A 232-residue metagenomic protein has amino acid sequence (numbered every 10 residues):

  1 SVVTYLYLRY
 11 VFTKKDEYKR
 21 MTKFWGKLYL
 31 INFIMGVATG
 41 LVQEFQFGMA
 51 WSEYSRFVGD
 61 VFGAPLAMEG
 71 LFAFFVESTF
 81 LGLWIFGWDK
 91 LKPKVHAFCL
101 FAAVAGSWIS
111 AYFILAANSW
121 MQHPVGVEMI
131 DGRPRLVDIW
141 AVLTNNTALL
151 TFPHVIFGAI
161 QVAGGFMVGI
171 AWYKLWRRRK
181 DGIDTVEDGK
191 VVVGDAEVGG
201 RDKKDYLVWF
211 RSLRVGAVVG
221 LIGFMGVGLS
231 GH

Functional and structural regions predicted by a protein language model:
S1-H232: Polytopic transmembrane helical bundles with strong interfacial aromatic enrichment
